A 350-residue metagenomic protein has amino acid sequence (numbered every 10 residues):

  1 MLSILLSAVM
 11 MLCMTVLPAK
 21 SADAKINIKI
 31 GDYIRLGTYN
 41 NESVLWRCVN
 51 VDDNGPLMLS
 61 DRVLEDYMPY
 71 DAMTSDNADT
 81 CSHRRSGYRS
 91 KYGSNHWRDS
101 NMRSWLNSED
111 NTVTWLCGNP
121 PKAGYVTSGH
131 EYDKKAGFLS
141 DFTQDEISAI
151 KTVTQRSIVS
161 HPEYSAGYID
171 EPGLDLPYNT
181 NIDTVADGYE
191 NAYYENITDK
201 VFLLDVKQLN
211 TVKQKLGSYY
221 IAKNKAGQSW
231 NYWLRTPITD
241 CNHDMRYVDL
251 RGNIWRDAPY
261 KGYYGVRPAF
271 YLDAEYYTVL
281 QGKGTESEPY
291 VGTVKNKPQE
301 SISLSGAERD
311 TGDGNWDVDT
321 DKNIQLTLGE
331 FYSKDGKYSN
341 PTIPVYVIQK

Functional and structural regions predicted by a protein language model:
M1-V9: Sec-dependent N-terminal signal peptides
M11-S21: C-terminal segment of classical bacterial N-terminal signal peptides
K25-K350: Collagenous Gly-X-Y triple-helix signature in extracellular proteins
